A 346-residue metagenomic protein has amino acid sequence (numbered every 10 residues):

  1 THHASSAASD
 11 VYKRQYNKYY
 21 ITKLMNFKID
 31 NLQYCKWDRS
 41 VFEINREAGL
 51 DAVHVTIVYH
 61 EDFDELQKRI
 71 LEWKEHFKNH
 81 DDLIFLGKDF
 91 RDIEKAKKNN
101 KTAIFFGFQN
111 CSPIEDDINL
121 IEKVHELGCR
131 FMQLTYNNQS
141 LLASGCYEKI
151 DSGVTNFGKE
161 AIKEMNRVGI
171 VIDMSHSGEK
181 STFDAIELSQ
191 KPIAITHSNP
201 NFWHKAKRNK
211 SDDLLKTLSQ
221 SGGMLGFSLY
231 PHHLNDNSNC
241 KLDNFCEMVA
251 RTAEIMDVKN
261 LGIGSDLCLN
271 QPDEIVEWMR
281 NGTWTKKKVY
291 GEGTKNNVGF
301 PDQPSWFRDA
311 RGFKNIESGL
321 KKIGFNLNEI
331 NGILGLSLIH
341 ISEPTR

Functional and structural regions predicted by a protein language model:
T1-Q15, H340-R346: Single conserved hydrophobic/aromatic residue that forms the stacking wall/gate of nucleotide- or nucleobase-binding
A4, V154, G158, D309: Short, conserved glycine- and acidic-residue-centered signature motifs in active-site or ligand-binding loops
S5, E179, A310-F313: Short alpha-helical patches at coil-to-helix transitions and adjacent helical residues in well-structured domains
A7, A48-G49, L188-S189: Short, structured coil segments at secondary-structure junctions
N17-D151, K205-S342: N-terminal hydrophobic targeting/anchoring segments and the immediately downstream early-domain regions of hydrolases
Q33-C35, H176-E179, P200, L269 (+1 more regions): Short, glycine/acidic-enriched loop or turn micro-motifs at the edges of active sites
P113-E115, E126-R208: Divalent metal-binding pocket/active-site signature
